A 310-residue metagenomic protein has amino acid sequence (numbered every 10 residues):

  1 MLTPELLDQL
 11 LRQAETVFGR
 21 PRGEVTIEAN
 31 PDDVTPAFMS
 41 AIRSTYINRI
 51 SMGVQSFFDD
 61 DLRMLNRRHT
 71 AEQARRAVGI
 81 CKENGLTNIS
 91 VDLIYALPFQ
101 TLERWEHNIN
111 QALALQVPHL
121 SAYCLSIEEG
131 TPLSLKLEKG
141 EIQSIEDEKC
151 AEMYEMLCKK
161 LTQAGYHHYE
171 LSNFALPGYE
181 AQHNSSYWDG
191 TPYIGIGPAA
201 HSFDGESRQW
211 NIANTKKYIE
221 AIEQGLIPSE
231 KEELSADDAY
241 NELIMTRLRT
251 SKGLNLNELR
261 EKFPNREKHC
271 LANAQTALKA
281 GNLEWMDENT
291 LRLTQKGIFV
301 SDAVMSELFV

Functional and structural regions predicted by a protein language model:
M1-P264: C-terminal scaffold of the Radical SAM
E206-R208, A280, A303-M305: A short, polar/proline- and glycine-enriched secondary-structure boundary/capping micro-motif
P264-L278: Short amphipathic alpha-helical interaction segments
K279-E288: A short, conserved structural fragment
N289-T294: Minor-groove-contacting beta-hairpin "wing" of winged helix-turn-helix DNA-binding domains
K296-V310: Short, amphipathic alpha-helical interaction segments positioned at domain boundaries
